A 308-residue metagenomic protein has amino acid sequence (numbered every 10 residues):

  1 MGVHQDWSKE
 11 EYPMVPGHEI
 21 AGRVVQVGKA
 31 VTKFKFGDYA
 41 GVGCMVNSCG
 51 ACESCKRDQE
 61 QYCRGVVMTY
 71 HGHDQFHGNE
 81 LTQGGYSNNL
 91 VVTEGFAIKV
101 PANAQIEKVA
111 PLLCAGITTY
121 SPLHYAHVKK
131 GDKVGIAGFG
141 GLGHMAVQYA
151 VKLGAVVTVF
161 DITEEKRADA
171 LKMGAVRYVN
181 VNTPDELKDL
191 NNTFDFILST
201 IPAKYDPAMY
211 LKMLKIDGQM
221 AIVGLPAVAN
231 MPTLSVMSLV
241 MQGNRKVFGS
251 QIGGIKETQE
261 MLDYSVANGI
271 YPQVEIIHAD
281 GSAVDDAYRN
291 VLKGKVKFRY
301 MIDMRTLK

Functional and structural regions predicted by a protein language model:
H4-K56, Q61, P101-A104: Glycine-rich beta-strand-centered segment in the early N-terminal region that forms part of a ligand/cofactor-binding
H4-K9, H18, F34, D38 (+14 more regions): A structure-centric feature marking long, well-folded core domains of fungal metabolic enzymes and membrane transporters
A21, A97, G116, F194 (+4 more regions): A general structural signal for well-ordered alpha-helical segments in protein cores
A21, G41, G135, T158 (+4 more regions): Structural detector of well-ordered beta-strand residues that form the stable sheet scaffold of enzyme domains
A40, N88, G95-A97, P101-T183: Mid-domain Rossmann-like dinucleotide-binding core that forms the NAD(H)/NADP(H) cofactor-binding site
C44-F96: Cysteine-cluster motifs in flexible loop/terminal segments that predominantly coordinate metals
A126-K130, V156-K246, D285, L307-K308: Glycine-rich cofactor phosphate-binding loops and adjacent beta1-alpha1 units of small-molecule cofactor enzyme domains
I255-K308: C-terminal hydrophobic helical "lid"/dimerization subdomain of Rossmann-like NAD(P)H-dependent oxidoreductases
